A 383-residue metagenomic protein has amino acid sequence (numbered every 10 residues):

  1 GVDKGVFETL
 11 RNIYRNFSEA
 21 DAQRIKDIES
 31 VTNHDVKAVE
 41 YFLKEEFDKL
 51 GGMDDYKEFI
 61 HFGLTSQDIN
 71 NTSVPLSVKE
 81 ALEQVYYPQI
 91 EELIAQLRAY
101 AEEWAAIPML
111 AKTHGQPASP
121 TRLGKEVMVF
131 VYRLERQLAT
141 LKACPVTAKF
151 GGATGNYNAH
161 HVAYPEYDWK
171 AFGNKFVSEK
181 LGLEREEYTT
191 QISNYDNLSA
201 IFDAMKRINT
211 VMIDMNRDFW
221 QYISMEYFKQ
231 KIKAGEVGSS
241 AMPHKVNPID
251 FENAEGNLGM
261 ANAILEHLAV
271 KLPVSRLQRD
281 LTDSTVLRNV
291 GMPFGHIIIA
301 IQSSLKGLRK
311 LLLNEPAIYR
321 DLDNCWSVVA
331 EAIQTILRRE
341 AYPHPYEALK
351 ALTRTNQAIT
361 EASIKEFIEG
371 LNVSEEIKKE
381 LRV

Functional and structural regions predicted by a protein language model:
G1-Y157, Y164-F176, G238-S239, F251-N253 (+2 more regions): A helix-coil-helix interface module used to build multimeric assemblies and to scaffold catalytic/cofactor sites
G5-V31, V36-A38, F42, V237-V383: Catalytic-core signal marking the mid-to-C-terminal active-site face
V39, E46, L93, L97-Y100 (+12 more regions): Amphipathic alpha-helices that form helix-helix packing interfaces
S66-I69, H114-K125, A163-D168, Y188-I192 (+8 more regions): Alpha-helix capping and helix-loop boundary segments enriched in small/acidic/polar residues
L76-E92, M205-D214, F219, R338: Alpha-helical support elements that line or immediately flank enzyme active sites and cofactor-binding pockets
A81, K125, S199-R207, A332-R339: Short, well-ordered beta-strand elements within core beta-sheets of diverse protein domains
Q137, E184-E186, T190-R276: Glycine-rich anion/phosphate-binding loop at the beta-strand->alpha-helix junction
Y167-Q191: Active-site-adjacent "gating/activation" loops or surface patches in catalytic cores
